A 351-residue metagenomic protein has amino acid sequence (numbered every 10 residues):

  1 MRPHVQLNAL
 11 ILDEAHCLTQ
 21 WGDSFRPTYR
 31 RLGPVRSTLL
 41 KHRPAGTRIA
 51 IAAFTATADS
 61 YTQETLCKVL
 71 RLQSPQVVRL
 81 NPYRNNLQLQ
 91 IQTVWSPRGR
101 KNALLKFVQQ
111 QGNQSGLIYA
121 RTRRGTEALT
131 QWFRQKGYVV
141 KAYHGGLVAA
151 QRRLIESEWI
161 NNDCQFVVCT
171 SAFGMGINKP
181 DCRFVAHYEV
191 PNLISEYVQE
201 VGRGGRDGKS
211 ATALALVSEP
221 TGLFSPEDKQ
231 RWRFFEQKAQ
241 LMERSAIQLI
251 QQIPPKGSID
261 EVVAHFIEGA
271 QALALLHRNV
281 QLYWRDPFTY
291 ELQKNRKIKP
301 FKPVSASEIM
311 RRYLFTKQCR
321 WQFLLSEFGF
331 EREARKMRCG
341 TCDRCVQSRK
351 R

Functional and structural regions predicted by a protein language model:
P3-A9, H16-R79: Post-DEXD/H (motif II) to motif III coupling segment of the RecA-like Helicase ATP-binding lobe
L10-I11, V168: Walker B beta-strand of ABC/ABC-like P-loop ATPase nucleotide-binding domains, specifically the conserved hydrophobic
C17-G22, N86-Q90, F224-P226: A short acidic, helix-capping loop that chelates divalent metal ions and anchors anionic groups
K68, P75-T130: Conserved interdomain linker/interface between the two RecA-like ATPase lobes of SF2 helicase motors
Q111-Y119, R123-G125, Q131-R152, S157-S171 (+1 more regions): C-terminal helicase lobe
